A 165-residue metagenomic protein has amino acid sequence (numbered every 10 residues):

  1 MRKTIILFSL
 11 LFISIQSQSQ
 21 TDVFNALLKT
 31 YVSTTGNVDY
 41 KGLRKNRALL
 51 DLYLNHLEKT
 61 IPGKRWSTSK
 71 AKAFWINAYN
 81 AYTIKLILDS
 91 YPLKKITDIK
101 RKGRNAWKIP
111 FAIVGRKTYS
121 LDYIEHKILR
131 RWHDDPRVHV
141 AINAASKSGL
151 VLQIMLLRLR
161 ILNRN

Functional and structural regions predicted by a protein language model:
T4-I13: Sec-dependent N-terminal signal peptides
I13-S14, Y91: Single-residue recognition of alpha-helix boundary sites
I15-S19: Sec/Tat signal peptide C-region and signal peptidase I cleavage site
Q20-N165: Interaction/scaffold regions that mediate signaling and macromolecular assembly across diverse proteins
